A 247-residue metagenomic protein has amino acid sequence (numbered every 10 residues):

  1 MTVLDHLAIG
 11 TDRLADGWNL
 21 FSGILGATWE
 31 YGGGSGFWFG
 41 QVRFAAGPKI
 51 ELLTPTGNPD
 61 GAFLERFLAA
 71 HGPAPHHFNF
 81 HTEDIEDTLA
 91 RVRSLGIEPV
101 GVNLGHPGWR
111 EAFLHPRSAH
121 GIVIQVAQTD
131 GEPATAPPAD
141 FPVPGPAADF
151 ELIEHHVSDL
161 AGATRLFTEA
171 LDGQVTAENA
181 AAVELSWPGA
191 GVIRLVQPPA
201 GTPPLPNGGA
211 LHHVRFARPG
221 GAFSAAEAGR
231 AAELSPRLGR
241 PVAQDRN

Functional and structural regions predicted by a protein language model:
M1-A15, P73-T82, T129-T164, L211-V214 (+1 more regions): N-terminal beta-strand motif that seeds the catalytic metal site of vicinal oxygen chelate
M1-T54, P59-A62: An N-terminus-focused feature that recognizes amino-terminal "leader" regions
G10, L53-P55, N79-E83, R91 (+2 more regions): A structural feature that tracks compact, well-ordered secondary-structure segments with a strong bias toward
R13-T28, D87-L95, D159-V175: Amphipathic alpha-helical segments
G34-W38, A74, H106-R110, A181: Short acidic/glycine-enriched loop/turn segments that link adjacent beta-strands
R43, I50, L89-D149, T176 (+2 more regions): Vicinal oxygen chelate
T56, L68-A69: Donor-sugar nucleotide-binding helix/loop cap in glycosyltransferases
T164-T168, D172, T176-A217: Acidic/His-leaning functional-site neighborhoods
